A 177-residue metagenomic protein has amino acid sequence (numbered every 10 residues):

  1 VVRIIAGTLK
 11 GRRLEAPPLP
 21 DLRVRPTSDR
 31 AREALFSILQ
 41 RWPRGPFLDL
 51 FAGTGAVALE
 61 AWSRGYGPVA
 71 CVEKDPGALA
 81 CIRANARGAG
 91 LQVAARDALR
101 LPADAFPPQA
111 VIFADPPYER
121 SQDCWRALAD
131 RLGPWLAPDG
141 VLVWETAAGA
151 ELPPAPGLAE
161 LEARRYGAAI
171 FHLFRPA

Functional and structural regions predicted by a protein language model:
V1-A177: Class I S-adenosyl-L-methionine-dependent methyltransferase catalytic core
